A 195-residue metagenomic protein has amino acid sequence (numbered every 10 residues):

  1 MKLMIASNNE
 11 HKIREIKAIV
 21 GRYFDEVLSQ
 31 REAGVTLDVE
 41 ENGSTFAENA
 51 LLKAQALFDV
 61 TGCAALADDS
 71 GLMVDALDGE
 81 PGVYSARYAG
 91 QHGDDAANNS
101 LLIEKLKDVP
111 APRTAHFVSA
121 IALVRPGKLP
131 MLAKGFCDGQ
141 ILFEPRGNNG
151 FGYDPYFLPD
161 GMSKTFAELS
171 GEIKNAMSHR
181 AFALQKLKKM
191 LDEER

Functional and structural regions predicted by a protein language model:
K2-M4, E10-R195: Anionic-ligand binding patches
